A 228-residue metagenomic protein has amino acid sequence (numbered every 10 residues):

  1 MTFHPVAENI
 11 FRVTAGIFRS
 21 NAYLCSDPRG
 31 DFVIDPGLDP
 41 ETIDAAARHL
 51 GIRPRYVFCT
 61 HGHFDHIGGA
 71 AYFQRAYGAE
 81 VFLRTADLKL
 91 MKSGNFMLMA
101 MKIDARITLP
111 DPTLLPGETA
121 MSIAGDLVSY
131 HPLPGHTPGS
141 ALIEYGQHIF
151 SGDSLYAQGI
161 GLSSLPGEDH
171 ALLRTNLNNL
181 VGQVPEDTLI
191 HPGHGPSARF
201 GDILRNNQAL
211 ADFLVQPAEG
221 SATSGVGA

Functional and structural regions predicted by a protein language model:
M1, N21-Y23, T113, E118-T119 (+2 more regions): Residue-level detector of beta-strand structural context in well-folded domains
T2-L50, L142-G152: Conserved beta-strand hairpin/beta-sheet module of binuclear metal-dependent hydrolase folds, prominently
E8, I52, A79-E80, D126-V128 (+1 more regions): A structural micro-motif
V13-A15, P112, P132-P134: Short Gly/Pro-enriched turn/cap motifs at secondary-structure boundaries
R29, L38, F64, D87 (+3 more regions): Short, glycine/acidic-enriched loop or turn micro-motifs at the edges of active sites
V33-P36, R55-G62, V81-R84, H131-G135 (+2 more regions): Active-site neighborhood of phospho(di)ester-bond hydrolases with catalytic His/Asp-centered motifs
D39-I123, R205-F213: Active-site HxH/HxHxD metal-binding segment of metal-dependent hydrolases
F96-M97, L127-G227: Metallo-beta-lactamase
